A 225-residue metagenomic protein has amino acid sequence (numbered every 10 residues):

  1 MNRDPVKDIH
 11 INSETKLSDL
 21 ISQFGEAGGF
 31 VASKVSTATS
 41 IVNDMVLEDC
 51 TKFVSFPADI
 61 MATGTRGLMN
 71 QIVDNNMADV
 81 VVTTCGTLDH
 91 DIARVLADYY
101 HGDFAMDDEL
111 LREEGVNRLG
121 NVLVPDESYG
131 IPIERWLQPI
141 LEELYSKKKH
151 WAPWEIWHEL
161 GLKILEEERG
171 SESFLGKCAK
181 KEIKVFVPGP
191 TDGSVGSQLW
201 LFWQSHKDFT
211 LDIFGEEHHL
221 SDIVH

Functional and structural regions predicted by a protein language model:
M1-F56, A62-H225: Conserved catalytic alpha/beta core of Sir2/sirtuin-type deacylases, generalized to analogous enzyme cores that bind
